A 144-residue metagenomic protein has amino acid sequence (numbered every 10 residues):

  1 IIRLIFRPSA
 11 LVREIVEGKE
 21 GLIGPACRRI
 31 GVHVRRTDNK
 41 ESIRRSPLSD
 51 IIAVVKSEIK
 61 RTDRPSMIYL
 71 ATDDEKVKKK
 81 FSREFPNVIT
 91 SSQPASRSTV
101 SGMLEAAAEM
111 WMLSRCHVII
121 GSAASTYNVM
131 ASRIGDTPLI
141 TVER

Functional and structural regions predicted by a protein language model:
I1-R61: Secretory-pathway luminal glycosyltransferase catalytic domains
R29-G31, V88, L139: Conserved beta-strand scaffold positions in the cores of enzyme catalytic domains, especially in NTP/NDP-utilizing
H33-T37, K56-V100: Catalytic donor nucleotide-activated moiety binding site of glycosyltransferases and closely related
S42-R44, K78-R83, M130-R133: A short acidic (Asp/Glu
M103: Positively charged, aromatic-enriched nucleic acid-contacting surfaces
A106-R144: A donor-sugar binding/catalytic signature common to diverse glycosyltransferases and related nucleotide-sugar
